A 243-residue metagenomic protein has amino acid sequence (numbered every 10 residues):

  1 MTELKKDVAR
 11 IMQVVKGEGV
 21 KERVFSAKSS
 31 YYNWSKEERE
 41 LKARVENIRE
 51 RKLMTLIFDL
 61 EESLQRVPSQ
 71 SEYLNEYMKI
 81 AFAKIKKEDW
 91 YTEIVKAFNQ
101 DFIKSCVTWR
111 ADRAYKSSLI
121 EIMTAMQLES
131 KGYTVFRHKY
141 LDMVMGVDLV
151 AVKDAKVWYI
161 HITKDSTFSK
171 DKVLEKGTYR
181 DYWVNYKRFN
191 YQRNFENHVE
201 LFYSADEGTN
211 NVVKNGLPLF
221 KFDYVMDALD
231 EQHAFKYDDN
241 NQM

Functional and structural regions predicted by a protein language model:
M1-W90: Nuclease-adjacent, charged terminal/linker segments that flank catalytic cores
T2-G19, V212-M243: Long, compositionally biased intrinsically disordered regions
Q100: Rossmann-like adenosine-cofactor binding region
I103-I122, D142: A short, highly charged nucleic-acid-interacting micro-segment common to nuclease and nuclease-linked defense proteins
E121-V144, D148, V152: A short acidic/basic microdomain associated with nuclease active sites
A151-I160: Active-site beta-strand-loop-beta-strand hairpin of nuclease catalytic cores that positions key catalytic residues
I162-D230: Catalytic cores of nucleic-acid endonucleases
